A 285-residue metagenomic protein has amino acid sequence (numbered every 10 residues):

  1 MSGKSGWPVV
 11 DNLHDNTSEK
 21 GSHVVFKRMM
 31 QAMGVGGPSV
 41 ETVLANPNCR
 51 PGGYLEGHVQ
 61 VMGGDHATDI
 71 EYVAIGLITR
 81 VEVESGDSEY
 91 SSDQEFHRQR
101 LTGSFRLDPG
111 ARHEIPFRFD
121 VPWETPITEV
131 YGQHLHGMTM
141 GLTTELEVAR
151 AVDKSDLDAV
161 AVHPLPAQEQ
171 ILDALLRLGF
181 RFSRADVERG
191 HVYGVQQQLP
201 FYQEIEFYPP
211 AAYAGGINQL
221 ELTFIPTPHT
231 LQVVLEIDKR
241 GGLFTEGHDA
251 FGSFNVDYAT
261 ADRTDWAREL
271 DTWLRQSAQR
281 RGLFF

Functional and structural regions predicted by a protein language model:
S2, D15-N16: Short terminal hydrophobic/aromatic SLiMs and anchors at protein ends
S2-P8: Extreme N-terminal basic, low-complexity initiation segments that serve as generic localization/processing leaders
W7, L13, E19-F285: Terminal, compositionally biased non-globular sequences in eukaryotic proteins
